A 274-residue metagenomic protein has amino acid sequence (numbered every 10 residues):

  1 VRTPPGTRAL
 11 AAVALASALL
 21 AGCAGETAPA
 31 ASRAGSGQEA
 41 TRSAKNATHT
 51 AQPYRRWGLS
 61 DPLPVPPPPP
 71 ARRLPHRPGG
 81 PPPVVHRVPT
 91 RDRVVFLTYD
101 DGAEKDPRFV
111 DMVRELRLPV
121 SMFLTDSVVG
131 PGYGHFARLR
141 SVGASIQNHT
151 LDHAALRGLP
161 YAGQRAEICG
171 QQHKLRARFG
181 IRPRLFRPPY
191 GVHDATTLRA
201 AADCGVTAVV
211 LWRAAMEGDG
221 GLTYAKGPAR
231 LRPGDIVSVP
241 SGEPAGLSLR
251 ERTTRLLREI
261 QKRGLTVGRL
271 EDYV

Functional and structural regions predicted by a protein language model:
V1-A11: Bacterial N-terminal signal peptides that target proteins for export
L19-G22: C-terminal motif of bacterial Sec signal peptides marking the signal peptidase cleavage site
A24-E26: Bacterial signal peptide processing site
W57-A155, K174: Active-site beta->alpha N-cap acidic-glycine motif
G80-T90, V129-G130, L247-V274: C-terminal domain-boundary segment and adjacent tail
G102-K105, F123-Y133, A155-A162, R187-H193 (+2 more regions): Acidic-and-aromatic substrate-binding clefts and catalytic sites of carbohydrate-active enzymes
R114, P119, S145, A154 (+3 more regions): CE4/NodB-like, metal-dependent polysaccharide N-deacetylase domain that modifies extracellular/periplasmic N-acetylated
V192-L231, L265-V274: His/Asp/Glu-enriched short active-site or ligand-binding loop at hydrolase and phosphoryl-transfer sites
